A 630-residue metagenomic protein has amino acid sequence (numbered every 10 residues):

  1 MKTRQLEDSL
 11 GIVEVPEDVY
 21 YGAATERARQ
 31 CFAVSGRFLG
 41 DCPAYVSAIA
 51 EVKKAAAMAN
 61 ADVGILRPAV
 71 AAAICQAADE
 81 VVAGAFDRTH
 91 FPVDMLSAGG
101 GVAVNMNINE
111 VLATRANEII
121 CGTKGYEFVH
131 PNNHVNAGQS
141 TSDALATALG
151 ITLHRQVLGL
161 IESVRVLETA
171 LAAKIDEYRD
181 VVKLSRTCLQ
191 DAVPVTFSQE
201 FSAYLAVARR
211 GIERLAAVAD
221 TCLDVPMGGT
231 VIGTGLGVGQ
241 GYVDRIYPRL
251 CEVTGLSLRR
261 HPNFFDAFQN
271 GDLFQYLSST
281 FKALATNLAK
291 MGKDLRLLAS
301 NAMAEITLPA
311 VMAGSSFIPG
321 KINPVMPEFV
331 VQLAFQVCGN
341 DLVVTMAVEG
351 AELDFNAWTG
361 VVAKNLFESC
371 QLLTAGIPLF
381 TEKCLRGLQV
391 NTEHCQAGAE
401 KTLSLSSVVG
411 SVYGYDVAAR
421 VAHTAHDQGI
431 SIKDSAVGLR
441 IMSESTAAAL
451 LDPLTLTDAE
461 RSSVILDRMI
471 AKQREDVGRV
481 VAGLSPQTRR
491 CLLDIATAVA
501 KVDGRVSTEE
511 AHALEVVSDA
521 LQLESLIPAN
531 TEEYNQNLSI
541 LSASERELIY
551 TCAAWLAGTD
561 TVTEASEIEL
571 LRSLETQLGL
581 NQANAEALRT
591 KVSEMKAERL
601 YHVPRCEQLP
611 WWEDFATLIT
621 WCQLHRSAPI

Functional and structural regions predicted by a protein language model:
M1-L466: Conserved, well-structured ligand/cofactor-binding cores
S463-I630: Small-residue-enriched hydrophobic alpha-helices in membranes
